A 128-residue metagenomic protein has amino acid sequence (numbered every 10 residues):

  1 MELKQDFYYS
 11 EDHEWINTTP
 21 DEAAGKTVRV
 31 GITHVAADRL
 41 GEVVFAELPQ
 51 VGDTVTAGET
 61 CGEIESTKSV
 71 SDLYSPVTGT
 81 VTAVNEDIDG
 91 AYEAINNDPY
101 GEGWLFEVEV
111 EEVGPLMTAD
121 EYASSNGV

Functional and structural regions predicted by a protein language model:
M1-T60, E93-V128: Acidic, low-complexity mobile loops and tails
H13, I64, L73, T78-V81: Conserved hydrophobic positions within beta-strands
I16-T19, T67, V84-D87: Residue-level recognition of beta-strand microenvironments
H34, K68, V77: A short beta-strand motif that forms part of the nucleic acid-binding face of small beta-barrel RNA-binding folds
A37-D38, T78-V81, D87-I88: Short, charged/polar surface micro-motifs in flexible loops or helix N-caps
E63-Y74, A91-A94: Short, Lys/Arg- and Gly-enriched loop/turn segments at beta-strand edges
P76, G90, M117: Charged, alpha-helix-enriched surfaces in structured cytosolic catalytic cores of large nucleotide-utilizing machines
